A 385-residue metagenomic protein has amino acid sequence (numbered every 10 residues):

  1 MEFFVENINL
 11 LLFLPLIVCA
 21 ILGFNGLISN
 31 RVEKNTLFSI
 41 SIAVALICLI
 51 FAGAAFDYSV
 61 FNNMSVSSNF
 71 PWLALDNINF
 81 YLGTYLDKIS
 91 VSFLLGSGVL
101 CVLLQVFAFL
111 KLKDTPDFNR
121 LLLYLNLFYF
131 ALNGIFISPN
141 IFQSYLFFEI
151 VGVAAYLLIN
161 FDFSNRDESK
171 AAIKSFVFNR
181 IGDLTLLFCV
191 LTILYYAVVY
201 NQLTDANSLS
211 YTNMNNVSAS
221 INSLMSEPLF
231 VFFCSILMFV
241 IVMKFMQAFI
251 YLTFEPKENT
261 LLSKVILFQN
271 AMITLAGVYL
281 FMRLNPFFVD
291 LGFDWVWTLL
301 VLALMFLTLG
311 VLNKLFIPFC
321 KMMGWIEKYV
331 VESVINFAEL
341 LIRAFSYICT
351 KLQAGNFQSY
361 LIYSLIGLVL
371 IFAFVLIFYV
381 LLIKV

Functional and structural regions predicted by a protein language model:
M1-F13, K34-S39, N79-G96, G134-F147 (+5 more regions): Membrane-entry segments of alpha-helical transmembrane domains in multi-pass membrane proteins
M1-L10, A20, F24-L123, A197-L224 (+3 more regions): Transmembrane helix-loop-helix hairpins at membrane boundaries of multipass inner-membrane proteins
L10-I28, S41-A54, S97-L110, F128-Y129 (+4 more regions): Central hydrophobic cores of alpha-helical transmembrane segments in multi-pass inner-membrane proteins across all
V32, Y124-I221, L309-G310, K314: Alpha-helical multi-pass transmembrane bundles of energy-transducing inner-membrane proteins
E33-I47, I173-T185, S359-L365: Alpha-helical transmembrane segments and their helix-start/interface "positive-inside/aromatic belt" motifs in integral
F56-G83, I150, S164, E168 (+3 more regions): Juxtamembrane/interfacial segments at transmembrane-helix boundaries in multi-pass membrane proteins
V66-F163, G182-L184, P256-T260, K264 (+3 more regions): Internal transmembrane alpha-helices of multipass membrane proteins
N77, Q269, V311-V385: Aromatic-capped, Gly/Pro-kinked transmembrane alpha-helices
